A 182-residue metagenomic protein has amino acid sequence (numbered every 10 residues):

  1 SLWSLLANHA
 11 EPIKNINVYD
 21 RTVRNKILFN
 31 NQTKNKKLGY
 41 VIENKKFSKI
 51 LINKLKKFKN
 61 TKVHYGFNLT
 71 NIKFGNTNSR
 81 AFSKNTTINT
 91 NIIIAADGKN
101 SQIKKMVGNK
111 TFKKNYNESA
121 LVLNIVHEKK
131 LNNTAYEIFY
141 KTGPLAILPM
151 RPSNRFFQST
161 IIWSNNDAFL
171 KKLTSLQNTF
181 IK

Functional and structural regions predicted by a protein language model:
S1, N100-A135, L145, I161-F169: Central beta-strand plus flanking loop segment that forms part of the substrate or channel wall within the catalytic
L2-N8: Active-site phosphate-binding and catalytic loops of NTP-dependent enzymes
N8, N85-T86, K110-K114, Y136-I138 (+1 more regions): Short secondary-structure boundary/capping segments
H9-M106, K114-S119: Conserved N-terminal helical subregion
V18, N71-I72, I138, I147-P149: A structural signal for short hydrophobic beta-strand segments in well-ordered beta-sheet cores
F67-N68, A96-G98, I125-H127, T142 (+2 more regions): Fold-independent oxyanion-binding glycine-rich loops and adjacent beta-strand/coil segments at enzyme active sites
T142-K182: Conserved FAD/dinucleotide-binding core of flavoprotein oxidoreductases
